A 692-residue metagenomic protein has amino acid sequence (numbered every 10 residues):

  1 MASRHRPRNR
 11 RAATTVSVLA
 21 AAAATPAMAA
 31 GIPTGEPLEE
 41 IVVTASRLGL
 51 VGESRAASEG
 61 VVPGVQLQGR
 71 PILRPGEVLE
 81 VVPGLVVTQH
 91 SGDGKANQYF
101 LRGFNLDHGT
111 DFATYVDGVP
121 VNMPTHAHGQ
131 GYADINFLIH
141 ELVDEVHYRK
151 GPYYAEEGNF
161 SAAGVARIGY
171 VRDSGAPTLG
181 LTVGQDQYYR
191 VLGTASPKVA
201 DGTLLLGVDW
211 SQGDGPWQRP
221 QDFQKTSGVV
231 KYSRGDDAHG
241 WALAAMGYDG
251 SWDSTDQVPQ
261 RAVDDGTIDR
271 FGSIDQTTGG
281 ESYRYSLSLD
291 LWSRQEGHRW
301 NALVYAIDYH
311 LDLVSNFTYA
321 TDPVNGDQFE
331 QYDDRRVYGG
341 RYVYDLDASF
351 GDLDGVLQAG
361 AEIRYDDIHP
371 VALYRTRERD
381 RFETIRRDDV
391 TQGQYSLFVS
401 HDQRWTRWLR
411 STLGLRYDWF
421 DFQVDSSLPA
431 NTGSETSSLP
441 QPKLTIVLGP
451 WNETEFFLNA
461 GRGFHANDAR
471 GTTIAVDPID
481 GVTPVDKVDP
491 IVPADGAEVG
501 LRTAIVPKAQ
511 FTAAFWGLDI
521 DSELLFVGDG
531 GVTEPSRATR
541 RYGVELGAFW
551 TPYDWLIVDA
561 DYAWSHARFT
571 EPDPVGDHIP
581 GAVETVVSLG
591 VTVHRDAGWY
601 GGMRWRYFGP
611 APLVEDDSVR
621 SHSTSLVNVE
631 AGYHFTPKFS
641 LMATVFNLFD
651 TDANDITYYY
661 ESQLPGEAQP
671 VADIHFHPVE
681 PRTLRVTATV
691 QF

Functional and structural regions predicted by a protein language model:
I32, T44-G92, H108-D111, V121-H126 (+2 more regions): N-terminal plug
V119-K150, G169, R261, D486-V488: Short acidic/polar hinge/loop motifs at secondary-structure boundaries that mediate gating or recognition
I135-T178, Q691: A beta-strand signature from Gram-negative outer-membrane beta-barrel systems, especially the internal plug domain
V183-Q212, W217-T255, T278-R299, L346 (+4 more regions): Transmembrane beta-barrel wall of Gram-negative outer-membrane proteins
G240-Y248, G280-S427, V447-G449, A509-F515 (+1 more regions): Face-selective signature of the C-terminal outer-membrane beta-barrel domain
D290, R294-F317, G449, E455-G463 (+3 more regions): Membrane-embedded beta-barrel scaffold of Gram-negative outer-membrane proteins
Y344-L346, S411, F420, A514-I520 (+2 more regions): Gram-negative outer-membrane beta-barrel transporters
P610-A611, Y633-F692: C-terminal beta-signal and adjacent terminal beta-strands/loops of Gram-negative outer-membrane beta-barrel proteins
